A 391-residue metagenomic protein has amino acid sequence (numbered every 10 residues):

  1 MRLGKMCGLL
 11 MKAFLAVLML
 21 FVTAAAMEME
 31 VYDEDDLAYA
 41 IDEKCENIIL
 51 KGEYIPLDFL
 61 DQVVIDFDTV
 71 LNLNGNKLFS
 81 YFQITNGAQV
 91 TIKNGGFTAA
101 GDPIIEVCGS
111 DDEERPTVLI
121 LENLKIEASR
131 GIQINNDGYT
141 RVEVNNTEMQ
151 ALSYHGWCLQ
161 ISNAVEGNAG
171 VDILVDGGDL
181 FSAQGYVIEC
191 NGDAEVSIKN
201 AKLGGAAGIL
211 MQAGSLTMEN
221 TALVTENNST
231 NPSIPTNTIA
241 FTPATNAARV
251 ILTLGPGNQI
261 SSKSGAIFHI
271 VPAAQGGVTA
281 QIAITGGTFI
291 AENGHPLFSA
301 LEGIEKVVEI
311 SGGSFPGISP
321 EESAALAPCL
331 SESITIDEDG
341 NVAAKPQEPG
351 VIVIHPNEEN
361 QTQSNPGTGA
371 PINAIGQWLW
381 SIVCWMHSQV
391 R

Functional and structural regions predicted by a protein language model:
M1-G4, R391: N-terminal hydrophobic targeting signals that begin at the initiator methionine
M6-A26, Q377, S381, W385: Sec-dependent N-terminal signal peptides of Gram-positive bacterial secreted proteins and lipoproteins
F21-E30, G369-P371: Sec-dependent signal peptide cleavage junction
A26-L50, V342-A344, V351-I354: N-terminal capping/linker segments that flank leucine-rich repeat
Y32-L37, C45-T69, L73-S80, F97 (+2 more regions): N-terminal extracellular ligand-recognition/capping segment immediately after the signal peptide
V64-V70, Q83-S153, C158-G185, E189-S264 (+3 more regions): Surface-exposed loop/turn motifs in large extracellular/passenger domains
P349-R391: C-terminal cell-surface addressing/anchoring modules of secreted/extracellular proteins
